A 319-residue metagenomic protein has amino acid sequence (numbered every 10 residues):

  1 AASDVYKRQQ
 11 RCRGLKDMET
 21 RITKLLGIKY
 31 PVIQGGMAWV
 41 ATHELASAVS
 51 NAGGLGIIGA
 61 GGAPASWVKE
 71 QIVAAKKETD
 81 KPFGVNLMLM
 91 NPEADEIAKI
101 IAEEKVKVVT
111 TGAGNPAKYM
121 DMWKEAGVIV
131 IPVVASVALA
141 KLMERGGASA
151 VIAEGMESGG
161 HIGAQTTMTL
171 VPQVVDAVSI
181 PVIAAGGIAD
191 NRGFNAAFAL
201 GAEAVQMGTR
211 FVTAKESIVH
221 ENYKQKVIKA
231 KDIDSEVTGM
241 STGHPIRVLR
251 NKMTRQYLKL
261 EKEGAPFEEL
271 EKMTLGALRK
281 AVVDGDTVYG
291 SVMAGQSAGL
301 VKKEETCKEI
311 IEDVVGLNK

Functional and structural regions predicted by a protein language model:
A1-Y6: Short, small-residue-biased leader/transition segments that mark boundaries at the very start of proteins
L15-P181: Active-site entrance/lid segments in N-terminal catalytic domains of soluble metabolic enzymes
A38-W39, G54-A65, I152-A164, I188-Y223: Glycine-rich phosphate-binding active-site loops on the catalytic face of alpha/beta enzymes
T169-I183, A189-K319: Conserved active-site-proximal phosphate/metal-binding subdomains
